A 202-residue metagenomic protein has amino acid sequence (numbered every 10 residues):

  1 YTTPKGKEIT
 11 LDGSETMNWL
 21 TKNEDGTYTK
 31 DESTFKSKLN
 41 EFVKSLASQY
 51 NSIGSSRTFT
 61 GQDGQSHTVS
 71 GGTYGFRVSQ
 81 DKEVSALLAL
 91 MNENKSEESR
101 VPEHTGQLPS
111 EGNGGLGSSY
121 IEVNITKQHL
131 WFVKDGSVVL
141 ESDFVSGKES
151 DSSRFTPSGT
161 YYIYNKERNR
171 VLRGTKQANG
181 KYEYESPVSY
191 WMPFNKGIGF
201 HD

Functional and structural regions predicted by a protein language model:
Y1-S186, Y190: Surface-exposed, secretory/extracytoplasmic low-complexity segments enriched in Ser/Thr/Asn/Gly/Pro
M192-D202: Glycine-rich, acidic and aromatic/proline-enriched surface loops and short helix-turn segments that act as binding
